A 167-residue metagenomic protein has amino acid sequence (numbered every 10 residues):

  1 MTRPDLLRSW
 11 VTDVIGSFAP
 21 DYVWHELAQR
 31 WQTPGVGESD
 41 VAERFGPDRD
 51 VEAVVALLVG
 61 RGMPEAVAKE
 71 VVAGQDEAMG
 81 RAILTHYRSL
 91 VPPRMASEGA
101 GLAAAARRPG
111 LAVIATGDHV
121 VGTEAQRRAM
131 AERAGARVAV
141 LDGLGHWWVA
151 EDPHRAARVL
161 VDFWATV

Functional and structural regions predicted by a protein language model:
T2-G135, A139-V140, V161-T166: Flexible "cap/lid" subdomain of the alpha/beta-hydrolase fold that forms the substrate-access gate
L141-A157: Catalytic histidine-centered segment of alpha/beta-hydrolase-like enzymes
